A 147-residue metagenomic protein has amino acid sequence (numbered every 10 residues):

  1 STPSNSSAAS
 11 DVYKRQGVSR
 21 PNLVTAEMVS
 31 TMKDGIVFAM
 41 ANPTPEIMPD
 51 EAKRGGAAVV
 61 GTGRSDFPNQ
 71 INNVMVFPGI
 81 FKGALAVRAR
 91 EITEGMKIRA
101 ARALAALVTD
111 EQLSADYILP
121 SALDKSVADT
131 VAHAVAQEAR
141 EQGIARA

Functional and structural regions predicted by a protein language model:
S1-Y13: Single conserved hydrophobic/aromatic residue that forms the stacking wall/gate of nucleotide- or nucleobase-binding
P3, V18, S121: Active-site-adjacent beta-strand anchor residues
S10-A41, P45-E46: Rossmann-like NAD(P)-binding element
A39-A147: Adenosine-phosphate binding glycine-rich loop
